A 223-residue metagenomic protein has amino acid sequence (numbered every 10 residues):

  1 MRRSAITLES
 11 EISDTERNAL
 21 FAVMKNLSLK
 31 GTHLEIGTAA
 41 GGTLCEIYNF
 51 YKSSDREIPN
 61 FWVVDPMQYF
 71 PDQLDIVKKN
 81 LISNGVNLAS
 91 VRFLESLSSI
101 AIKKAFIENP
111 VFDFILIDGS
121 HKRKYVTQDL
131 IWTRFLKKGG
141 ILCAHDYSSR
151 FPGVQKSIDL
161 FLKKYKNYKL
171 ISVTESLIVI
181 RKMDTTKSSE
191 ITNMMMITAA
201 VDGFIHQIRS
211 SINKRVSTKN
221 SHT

Functional and structural regions predicted by a protein language model:
R2-T7, E11, R17-T223: S-adenosylmethionine/decaboxylated-SAM
